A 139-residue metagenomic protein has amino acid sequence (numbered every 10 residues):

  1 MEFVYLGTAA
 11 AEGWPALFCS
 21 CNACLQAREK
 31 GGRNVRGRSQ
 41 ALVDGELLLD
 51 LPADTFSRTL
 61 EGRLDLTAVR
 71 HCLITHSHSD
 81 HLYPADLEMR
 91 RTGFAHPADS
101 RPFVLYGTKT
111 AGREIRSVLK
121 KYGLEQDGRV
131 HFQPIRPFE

Functional and structural regions predicted by a protein language model:
M1-E139: Binuclear metal-dependent hydrolase catalytic cores
